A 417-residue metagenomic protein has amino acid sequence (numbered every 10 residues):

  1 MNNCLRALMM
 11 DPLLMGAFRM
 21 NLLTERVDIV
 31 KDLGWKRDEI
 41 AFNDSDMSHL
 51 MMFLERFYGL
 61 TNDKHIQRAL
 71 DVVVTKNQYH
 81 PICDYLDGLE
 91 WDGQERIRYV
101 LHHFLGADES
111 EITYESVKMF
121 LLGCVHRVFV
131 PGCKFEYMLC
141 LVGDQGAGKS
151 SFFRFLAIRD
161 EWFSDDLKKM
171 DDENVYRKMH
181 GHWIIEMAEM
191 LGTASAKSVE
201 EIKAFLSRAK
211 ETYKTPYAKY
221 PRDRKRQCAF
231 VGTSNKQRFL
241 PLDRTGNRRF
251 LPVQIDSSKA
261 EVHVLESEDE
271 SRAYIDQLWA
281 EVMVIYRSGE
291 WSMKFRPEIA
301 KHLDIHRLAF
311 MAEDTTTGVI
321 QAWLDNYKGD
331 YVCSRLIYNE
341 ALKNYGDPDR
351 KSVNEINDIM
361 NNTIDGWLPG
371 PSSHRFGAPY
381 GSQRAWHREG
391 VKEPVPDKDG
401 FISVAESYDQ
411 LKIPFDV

Functional and structural regions predicted by a protein language model:
M1-E95, E111, E115, G346-K351 (+3 more regions): N-terminal nucleic-acid engagement/recognition segments and initiation subdomains in replication, restriction
L70-H180, I184, R335, L342: P-loop NTPase catalytic core of nucleic-acid-dependent motor ATPases
V175-H180, T215-T233: AAA+/SF3 P-loop NTPase mechanochemical coupling elements
W183-L206, P241-G246: Conserved AAA+/SF3 P-loop NTPase catalytic/coupling segment centered on the Walker-B
V199-R222: Conserved catalytic/switch belt of AAA+ P-loop NTPases
L240-A260: A short helix-turn-beta junction within AAA+ P-loop NTPase domains corresponding to the substrate/partner-engaging
I285-G329: Conserved alpha/beta core segments of nucleic-acid transaction machinery
L324, Y331, L336-D358: Conserved helicase/translocase motor-coupling segment
